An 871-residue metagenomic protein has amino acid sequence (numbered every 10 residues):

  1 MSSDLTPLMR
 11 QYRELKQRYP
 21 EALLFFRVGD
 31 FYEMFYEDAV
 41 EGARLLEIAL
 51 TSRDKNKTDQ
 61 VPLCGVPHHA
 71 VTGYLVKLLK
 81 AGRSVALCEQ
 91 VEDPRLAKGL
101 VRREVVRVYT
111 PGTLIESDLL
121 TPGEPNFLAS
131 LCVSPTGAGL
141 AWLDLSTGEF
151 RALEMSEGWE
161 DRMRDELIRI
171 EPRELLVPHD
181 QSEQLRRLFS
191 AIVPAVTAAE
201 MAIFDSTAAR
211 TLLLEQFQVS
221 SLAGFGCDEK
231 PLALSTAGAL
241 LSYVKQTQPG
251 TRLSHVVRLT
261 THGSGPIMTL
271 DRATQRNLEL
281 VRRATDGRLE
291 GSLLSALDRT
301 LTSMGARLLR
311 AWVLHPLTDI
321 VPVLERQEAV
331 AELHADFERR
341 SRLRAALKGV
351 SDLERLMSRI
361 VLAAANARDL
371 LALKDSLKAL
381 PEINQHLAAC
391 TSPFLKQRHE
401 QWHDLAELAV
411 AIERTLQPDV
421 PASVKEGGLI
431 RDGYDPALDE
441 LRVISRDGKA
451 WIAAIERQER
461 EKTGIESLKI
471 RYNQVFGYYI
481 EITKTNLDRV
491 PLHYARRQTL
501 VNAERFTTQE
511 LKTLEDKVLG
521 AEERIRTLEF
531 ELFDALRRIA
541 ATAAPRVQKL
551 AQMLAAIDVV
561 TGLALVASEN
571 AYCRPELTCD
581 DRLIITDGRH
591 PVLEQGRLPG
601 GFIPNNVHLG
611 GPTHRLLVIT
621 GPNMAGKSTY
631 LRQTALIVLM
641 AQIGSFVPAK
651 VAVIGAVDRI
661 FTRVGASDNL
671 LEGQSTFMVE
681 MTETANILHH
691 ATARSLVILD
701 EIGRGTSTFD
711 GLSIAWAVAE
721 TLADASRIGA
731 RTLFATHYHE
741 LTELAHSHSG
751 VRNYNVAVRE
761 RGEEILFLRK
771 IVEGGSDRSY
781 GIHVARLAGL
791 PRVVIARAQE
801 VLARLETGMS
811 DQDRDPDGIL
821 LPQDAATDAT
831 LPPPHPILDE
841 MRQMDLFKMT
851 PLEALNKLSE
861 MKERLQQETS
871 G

Functional and structural regions predicted by a protein language model:
M1-E332, S341, A345-V361, A365-R457 (+2 more regions): Charged catalytic and DNA/RNA-contacting regions of genome-maintenance and nucleic-acid-processing enzymes
S2, R10-E14, E21, R537 (+6 more regions): Conserved phosphate-binding elements of NTP-dependent enzyme cores
Y36-E37, K230, L301, A306-W312 (+5 more regions): ATPase nucleotide-binding head domains, primarily ABC-like/P-loop NTPase cores
C88, P111-L120, T251, A388-F394 (+6 more regions): Active-site phosphate-binding and catalytic loops of NTP-dependent enzymes
L167, P172-P178, R186, E510-A543 (+2 more regions): Conserved catalytic alpha/beta cores of large enzymes that bind or transform nucleotide phosphates and polynucleotides
M201-L212, Q216-V219, M268-T274, L280 (+8 more regions): Amphipathic heptad-repeat alpha-helical coiled-coil/stalk segments that mediate oligomerization, filament/stalk
V323-R326, A346, V350, I444-G448 (+4 more regions): Intracellular alpha-helical coupling/juxtamembrane segments of multi-pass membrane proteins
P834-G871: C-terminal tails and terminal domains of large nucleic-acid-associated and other macromolecular-machine proteins
